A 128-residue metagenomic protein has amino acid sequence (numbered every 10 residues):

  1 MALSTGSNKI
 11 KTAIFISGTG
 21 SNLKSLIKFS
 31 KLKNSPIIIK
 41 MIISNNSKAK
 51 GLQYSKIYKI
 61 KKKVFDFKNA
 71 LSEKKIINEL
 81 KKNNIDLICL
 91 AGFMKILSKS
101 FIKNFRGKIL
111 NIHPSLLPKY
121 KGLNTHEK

Functional and structural regions predicted by a protein language model:
M1-K128: One-carbon transfer enzymes
